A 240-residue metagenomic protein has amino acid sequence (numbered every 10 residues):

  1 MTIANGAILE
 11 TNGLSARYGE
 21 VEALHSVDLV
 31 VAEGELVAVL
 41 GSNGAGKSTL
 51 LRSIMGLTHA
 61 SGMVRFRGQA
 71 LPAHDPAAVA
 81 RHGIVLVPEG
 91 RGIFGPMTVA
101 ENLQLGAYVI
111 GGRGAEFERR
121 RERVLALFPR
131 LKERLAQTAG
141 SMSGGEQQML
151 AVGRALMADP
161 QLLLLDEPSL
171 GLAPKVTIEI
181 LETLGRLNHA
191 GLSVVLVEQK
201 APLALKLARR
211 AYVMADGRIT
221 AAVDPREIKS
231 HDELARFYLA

Functional and structural regions predicted by a protein language model:
T2-A240: Glycine-rich phosphate-binding loops of nucleotide-dependent enzymes
